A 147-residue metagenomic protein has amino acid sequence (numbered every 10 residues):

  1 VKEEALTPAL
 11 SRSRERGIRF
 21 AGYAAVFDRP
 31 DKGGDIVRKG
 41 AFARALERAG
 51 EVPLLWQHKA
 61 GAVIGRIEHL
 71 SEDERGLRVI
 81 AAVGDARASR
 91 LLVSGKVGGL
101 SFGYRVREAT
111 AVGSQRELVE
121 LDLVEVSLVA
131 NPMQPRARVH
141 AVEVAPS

Functional and structural regions predicted by a protein language model:
V1-L10, A49-G50, Q57-S71, D85: Short small/polar-residue motifs
V1-S13, G17-R48, V142-P146: Polar/acidic, low-complexity leader/linker segments enriched in S/T/G and N/D
S11, G33, W56, P135-R138: A generic alpha-helix propensity feature with a strong bias for hydrophobic helices
G17-A21, R29, P53, R66-S147: Residue microenvironments linked to proteolytic maturation and disulfide-stabilized extracellular modules
P30-K39, L54-G61, G84: Short low-complexity stretches enriched in small and charged residues
R44, G50-K59, L100-S101: Short conserved beta-strand and strand-loop elements enriched in small hydrophobics with frequent Asp/Gly
